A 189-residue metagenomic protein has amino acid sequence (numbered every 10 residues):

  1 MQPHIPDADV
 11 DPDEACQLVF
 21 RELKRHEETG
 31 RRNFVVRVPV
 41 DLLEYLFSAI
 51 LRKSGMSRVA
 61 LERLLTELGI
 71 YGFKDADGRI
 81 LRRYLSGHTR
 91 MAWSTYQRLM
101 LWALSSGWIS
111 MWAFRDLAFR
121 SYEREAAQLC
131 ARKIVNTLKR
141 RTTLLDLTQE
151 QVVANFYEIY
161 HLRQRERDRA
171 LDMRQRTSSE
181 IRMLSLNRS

Functional and structural regions predicted by a protein language model:
M1-P3, T89-A113: DNA major-groove recognition helix of helix-turn-helix/homeodomain DNA-binding modules
Q2-E67, R174-Q175, M183, N187: A short, Lys/Arg-rich alpha-helix, primarily the initiator
M56-V59, A76, S94: Residue-level signal for the short linker/turn that defines the boundary of a DNA-recognition helix
L65, L85, M100, R115-Y122: A general structural motif at alpha-helix termini
T66-M91: Recognition helix of helix-turn-helix/homeodomain-like DNA-binding domains that insert into the DNA major groove
F73-G78, S110-L117, L144-E150: Short, surface-exposed acidic
L117-S189: Helix-turn-helix/homeodomain-like alpha-helical modules used for DNA recognition and transcription-factor dimerization
